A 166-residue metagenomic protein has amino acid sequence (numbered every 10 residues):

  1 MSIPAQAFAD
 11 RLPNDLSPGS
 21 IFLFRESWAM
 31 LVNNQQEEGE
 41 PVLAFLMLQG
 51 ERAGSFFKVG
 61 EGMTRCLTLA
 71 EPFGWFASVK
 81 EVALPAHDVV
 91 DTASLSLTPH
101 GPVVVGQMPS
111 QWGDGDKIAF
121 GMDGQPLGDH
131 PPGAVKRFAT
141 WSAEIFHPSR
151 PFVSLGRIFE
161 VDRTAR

Functional and structural regions predicted by a protein language model:
M1, G115, F120, F159 (+1 more regions): Glycine- and charge-rich intrinsically disordered segments
M1-Q36: Short N-terminal edge-element motif at the start of the domain
P13-E26, P85-G101: Short coil-to-beta transition motif at edge beta-strands of beta-rich domains
F22, M30-V32, F45, V59 (+5 more regions): A compositionally biased, intrinsically disordered/low-complexity signal enriched for hydrophobic/aromatic residues
E26-M47, H100-K117: Short beta-strand-centered aromatic/proline hotspots
G54-T92, Q125-R166: Intrinsically disordered, low-complexity, charged/polar segments
D88-G128: Intrinsically disordered, low-complexity segments enriched in Gly and acidic/Ser/Thr residues that form flexible
